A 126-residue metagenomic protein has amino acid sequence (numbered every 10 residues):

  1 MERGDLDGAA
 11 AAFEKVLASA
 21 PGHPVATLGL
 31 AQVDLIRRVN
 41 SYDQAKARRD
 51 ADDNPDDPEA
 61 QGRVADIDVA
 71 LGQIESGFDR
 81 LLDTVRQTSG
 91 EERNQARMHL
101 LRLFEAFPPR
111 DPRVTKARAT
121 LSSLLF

Functional and structural regions predicted by a protein language model:
M1, D52, G62, D66-V69 (+1 more regions): Hydrophobic/aromatic side-chain positions at a characteristic register within alpha-helices of tetratricopeptide repeats
L6-D7, N40, I74, R93: TPR-repeat structural position
S19-E59, D66: Alpha-helical adaptor scaffolds
